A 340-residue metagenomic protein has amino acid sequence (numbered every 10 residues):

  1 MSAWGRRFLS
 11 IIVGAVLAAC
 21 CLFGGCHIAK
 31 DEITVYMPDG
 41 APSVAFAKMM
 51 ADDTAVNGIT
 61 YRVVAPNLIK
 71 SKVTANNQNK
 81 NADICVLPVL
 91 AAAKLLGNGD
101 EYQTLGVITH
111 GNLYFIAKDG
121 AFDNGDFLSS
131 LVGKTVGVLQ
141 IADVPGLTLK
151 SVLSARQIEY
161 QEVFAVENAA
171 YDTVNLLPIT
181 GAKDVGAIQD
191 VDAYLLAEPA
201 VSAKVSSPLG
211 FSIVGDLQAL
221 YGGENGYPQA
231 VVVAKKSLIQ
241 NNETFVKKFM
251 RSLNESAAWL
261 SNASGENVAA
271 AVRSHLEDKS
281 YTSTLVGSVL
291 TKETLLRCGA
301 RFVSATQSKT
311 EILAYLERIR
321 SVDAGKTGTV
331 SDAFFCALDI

Functional and structural regions predicted by a protein language model:
M1-T34, A92, N98, F249 (+1 more regions): Gram-positive cell-envelope targeting signals
D31-N175, D192, E198, S212-V214: Short, glycine-/small- and polar/acidic-enriched structural segments that line small-molecule recognition paths
M50-D53, V86, L96-G99, V132-Q140 (+7 more regions): Sec/Tat-exported extracytoplasmic proteins
V56-I59, F122-D123, G133, A219-E224 (+1 more regions): Short, solvent-exposed loop/beta-turn-alpha elements that line the ligand-binding surface or hinge of extracytoplasmic
Y102, Q161-F164, S261-V272, K326-D332: Surface-exposed patches in mature extracellular/periplasmic domains of secreted proteins
T173, L177, G181-H275: Pocket-lining segment of extracytoplasmic ligand-binding domains
I239-V322: Secondary-structure end/capping motifs
I312-I340: Conserved C-terminal helix/tail region of periplasmic/extracytoplasmic solute-binding proteins
